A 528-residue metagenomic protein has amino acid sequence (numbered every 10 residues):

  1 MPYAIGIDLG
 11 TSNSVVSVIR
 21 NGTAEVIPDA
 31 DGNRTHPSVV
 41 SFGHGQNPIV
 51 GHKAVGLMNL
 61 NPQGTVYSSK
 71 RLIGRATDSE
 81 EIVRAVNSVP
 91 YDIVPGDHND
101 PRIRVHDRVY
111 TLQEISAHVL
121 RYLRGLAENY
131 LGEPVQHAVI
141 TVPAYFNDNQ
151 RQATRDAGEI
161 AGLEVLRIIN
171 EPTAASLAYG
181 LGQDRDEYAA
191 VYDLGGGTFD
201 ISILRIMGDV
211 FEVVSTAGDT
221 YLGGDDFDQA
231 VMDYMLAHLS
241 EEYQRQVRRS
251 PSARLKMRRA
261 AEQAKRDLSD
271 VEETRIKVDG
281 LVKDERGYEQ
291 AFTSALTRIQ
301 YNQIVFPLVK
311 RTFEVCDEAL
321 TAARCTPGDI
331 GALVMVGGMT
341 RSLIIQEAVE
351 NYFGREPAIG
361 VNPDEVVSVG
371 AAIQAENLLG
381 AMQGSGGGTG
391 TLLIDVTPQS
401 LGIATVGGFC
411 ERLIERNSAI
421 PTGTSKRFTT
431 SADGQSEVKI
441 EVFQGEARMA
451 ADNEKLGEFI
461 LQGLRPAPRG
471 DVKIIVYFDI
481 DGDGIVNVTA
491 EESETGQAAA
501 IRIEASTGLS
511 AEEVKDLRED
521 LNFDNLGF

Functional and structural regions predicted by a protein language model:
M1-N87, D92-N99, R104-Q113, H118 (+1 more regions): Oxyanion-binding/catalytic loops of NTP- or PPi-dependent enzymes
